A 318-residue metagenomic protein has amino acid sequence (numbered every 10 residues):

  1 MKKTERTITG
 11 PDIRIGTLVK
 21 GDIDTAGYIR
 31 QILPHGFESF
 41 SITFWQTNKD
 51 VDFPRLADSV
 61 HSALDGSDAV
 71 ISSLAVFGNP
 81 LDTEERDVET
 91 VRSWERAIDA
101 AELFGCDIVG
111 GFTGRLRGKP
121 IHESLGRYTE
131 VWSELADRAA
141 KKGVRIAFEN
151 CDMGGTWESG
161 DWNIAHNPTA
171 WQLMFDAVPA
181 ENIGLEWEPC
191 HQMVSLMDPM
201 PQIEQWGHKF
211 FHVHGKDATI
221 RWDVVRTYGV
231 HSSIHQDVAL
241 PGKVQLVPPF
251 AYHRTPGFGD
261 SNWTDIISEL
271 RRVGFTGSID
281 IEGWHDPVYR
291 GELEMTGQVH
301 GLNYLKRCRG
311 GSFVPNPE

Functional and structural regions predicted by a protein language model:
M1-I108, H122-E123, T129-S133, A140 (+6 more regions): N-terminal pre-domain/capping segments
I8-P11, S39-F40, L74, E134-D260 (+1 more regions): Acidic/histidine-rich catalytic cores of soluble enzymes
L18-D22, T43-T47, L74-N79, G114-L116 (+4 more regions): Active-site beta-loop-alpha junctions enriched in small/polar residues
D50, T156-A165, V288-T296: Short, flexible/disordered intra-domain loops and linkers
A101-I121, R145-W157: Active-site groove signature of glycoside hydrolases
A218, R271-R272: Catalytic-face loop-and-helix region of soluble metabolic enzyme cores
I266, S278-I279: H/E-rich (His + Asp/Glu) clusters that bind or coordinate divalent metals
G274-F275, W284-V288: Flexible, acidic glycine-rich loops studded with aromatic residues
